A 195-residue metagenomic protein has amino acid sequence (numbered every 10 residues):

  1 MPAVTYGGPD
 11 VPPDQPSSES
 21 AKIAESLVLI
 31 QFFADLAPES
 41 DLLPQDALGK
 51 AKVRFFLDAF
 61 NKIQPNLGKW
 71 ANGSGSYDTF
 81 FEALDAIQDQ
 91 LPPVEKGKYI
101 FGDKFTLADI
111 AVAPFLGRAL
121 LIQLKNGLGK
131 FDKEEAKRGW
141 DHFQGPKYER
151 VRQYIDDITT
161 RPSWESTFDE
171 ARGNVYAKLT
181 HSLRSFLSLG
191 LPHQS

Functional and structural regions predicted by a protein language model:
M1-G97, Q194-S195: GST-like domain detector, emphasizing the conserved glutathione-binding G-site in the N-terminal thioredoxin-like
Y6, P16-V28, A136-Q153, G190-L191: Glycine-rich, flexible loop segments associated with nucleotide phosphate handling
G7, A113, E170: Conserved residues at the C-terminal ends of beta-strands
L48, F55-T160: GST-like fold's C-terminal all-alpha helical module
F101-K104, A171-A177: Short amphipathic alpha-helical segments embedded in low-complexity Lys/Glu-rich regions
R150, Y154-S163, L187-S195: Acidic, serine/threonine- and proline-rich low-complexity regulatory tracts
T167: Eukaryote-biased recognition of electropositive, low-complexity segments and basic polyanion/acidic-motif-binding
G173-S195: C-terminal helix/juxtamembrane-tail motif
